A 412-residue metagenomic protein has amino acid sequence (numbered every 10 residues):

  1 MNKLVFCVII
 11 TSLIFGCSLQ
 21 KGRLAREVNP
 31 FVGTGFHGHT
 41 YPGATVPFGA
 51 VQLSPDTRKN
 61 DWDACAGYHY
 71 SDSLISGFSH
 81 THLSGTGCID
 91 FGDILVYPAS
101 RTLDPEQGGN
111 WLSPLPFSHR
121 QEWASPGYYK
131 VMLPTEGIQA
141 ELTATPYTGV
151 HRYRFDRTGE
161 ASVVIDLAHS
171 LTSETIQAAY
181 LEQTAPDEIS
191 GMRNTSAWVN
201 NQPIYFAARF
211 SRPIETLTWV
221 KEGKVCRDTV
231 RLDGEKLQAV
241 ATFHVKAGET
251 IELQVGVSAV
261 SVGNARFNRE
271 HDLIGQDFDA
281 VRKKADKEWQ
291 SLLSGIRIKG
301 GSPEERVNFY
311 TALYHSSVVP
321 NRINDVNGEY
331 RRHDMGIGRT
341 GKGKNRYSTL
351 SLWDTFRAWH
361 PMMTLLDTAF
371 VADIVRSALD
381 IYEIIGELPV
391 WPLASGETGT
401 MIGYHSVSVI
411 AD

Functional and structural regions predicted by a protein language model:
M1-K3, L13-R23: Bacterial Sec-dependent signal peptides at the C-terminal "C-region" and cleavage site
K3-L4, Q121: Short glycine/proline-enriched turn or capping motifs at secondary-structure junctions
V5-I9: Sec-dependent signal peptide hydrophobic core
I10-T11, G33: Intrinsically disordered/low-complexity terminal segments and short unstructured peptides
Q20-A411: Accessory carbohydrate-recognition regions in carbohydrate-active enzymes
